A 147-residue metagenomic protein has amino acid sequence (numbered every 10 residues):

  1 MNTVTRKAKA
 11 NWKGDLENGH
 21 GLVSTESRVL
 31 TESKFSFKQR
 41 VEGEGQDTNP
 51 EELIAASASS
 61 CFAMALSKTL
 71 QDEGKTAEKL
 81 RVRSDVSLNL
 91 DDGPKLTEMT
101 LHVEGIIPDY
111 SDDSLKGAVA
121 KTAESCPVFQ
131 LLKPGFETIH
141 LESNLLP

Functional and structural regions predicted by a protein language model:
M1-A56, A63-P147: Extended beta-strand/beta-hairpin segments
